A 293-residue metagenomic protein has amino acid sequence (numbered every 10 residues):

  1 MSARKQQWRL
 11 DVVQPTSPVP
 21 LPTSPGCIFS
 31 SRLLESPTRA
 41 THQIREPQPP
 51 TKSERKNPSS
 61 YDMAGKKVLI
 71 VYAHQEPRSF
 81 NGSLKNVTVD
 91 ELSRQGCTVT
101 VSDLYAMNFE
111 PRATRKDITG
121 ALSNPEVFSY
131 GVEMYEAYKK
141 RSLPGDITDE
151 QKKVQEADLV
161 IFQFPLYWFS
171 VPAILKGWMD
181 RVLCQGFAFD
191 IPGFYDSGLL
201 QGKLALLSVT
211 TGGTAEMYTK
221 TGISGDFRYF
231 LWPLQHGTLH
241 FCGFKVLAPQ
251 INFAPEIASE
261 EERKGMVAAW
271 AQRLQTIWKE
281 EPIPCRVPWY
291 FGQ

Functional and structural regions predicted by a protein language model:
S2, P20-L21, L33: Ser/Thr/Pro/Gly-rich low-complexity, intrinsically disordered segments
Q14, R32-L34, P49-P50: Compositionally biased, intrinsically disordered low-complexity segments enriched in Pro/Arg/Gln/His
P50, E54-I191, A268-Q293: N-terminal beta1-alpha1-beta2 submodule of the flavodoxin-like/Rossmannoid cofactor-binding fold
P58-Y61, K220-Q293: Glycine-rich phosphate/pyrophosphate-binding loop and the adjoining helix
F189-F241: Short, glycine-/small-residue-rich phosphate/pyrophosphate-handling segment
